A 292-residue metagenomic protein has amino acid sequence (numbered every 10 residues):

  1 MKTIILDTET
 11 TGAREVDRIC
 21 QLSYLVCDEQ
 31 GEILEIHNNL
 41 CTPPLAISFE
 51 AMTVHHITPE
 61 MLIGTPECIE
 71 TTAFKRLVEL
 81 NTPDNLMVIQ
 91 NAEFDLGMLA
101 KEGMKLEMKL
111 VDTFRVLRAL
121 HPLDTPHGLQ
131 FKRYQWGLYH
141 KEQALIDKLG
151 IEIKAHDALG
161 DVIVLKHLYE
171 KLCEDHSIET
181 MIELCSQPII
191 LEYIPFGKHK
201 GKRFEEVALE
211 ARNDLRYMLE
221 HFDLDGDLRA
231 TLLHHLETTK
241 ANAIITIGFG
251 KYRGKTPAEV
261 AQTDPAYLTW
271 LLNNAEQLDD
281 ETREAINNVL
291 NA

Functional and structural regions predicted by a protein language model:
M1-K109, P122-A144, K148-A155: Conserved non-catalytic scaffold segment of RNase H-like nuclease domains
L6, H55, V111, G160 (+2 more regions): Single, functionally critical "micro-switch" positions that shape active/binding sites and transmembrane helices
Q30-E35, C173-L184, D225-H234: A short, flexible low-complexity segment enriched in Lys/Arg and Gly/Pro that occurs in N-terminal basic tails
L86-E102, F131-H221: Acidic, Mg2+-coordinating catalytic module of metal-dependent nucleases/exonucleases that use a two-metal-ion mechanism
T113-R115: Extended, non-catalytic structural segments that build the interaction scaffolds of large macromolecular assemblies
R118: Short, conserved beta-strand/beta-arch hydrophobic-aromatic motifs that form part of recognition grooves or interface
H121-P122, E220: Amphipathic alpha-helical interaction elements
L191-A292: Interfaces that engage single-stranded nucleic acids at replication/repair/recombination sites
